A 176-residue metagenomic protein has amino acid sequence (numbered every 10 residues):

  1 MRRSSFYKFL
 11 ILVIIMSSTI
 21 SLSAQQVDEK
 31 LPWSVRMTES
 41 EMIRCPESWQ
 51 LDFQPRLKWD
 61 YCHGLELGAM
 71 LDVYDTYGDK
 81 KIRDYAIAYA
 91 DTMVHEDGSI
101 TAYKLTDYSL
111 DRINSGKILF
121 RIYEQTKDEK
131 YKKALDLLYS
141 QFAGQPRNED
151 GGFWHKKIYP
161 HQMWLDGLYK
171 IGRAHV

Functional and structural regions predicted by a protein language model:
M1-Q26: Bacterial Sec-dependent N-terminal signal peptides
Q25-V94, E129-L137, Q141, Q145 (+1 more regions): Low-complexity, Ser/Thr/Pro/Gly-enriched N-terminal "stalk/linker" regions
P32-S40, S99-K104, W154-K156: Surface loop/turn signatures of beta-propeller and other carbohydrate-active proteins
Q50-L71, S109-I122, F153-K170: Carbohydrate-binding/catalytic loop surfaces
I87-E124: Blade-loop segments of beta-propeller domains
A174-V176: Conserved small/polar residues in nucleotide/adenosyl-binding loops
